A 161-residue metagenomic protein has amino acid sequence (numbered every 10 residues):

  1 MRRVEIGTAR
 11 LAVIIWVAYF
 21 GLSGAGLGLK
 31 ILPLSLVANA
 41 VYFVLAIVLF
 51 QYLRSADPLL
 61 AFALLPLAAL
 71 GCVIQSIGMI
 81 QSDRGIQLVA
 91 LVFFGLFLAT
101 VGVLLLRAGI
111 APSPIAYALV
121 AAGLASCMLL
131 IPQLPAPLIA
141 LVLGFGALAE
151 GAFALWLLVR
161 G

Functional and structural regions predicted by a protein language model:
M1-G161: Hydrophobic, aromatic-enriched alpha-helical segments typical of multi-pass transmembrane helices
